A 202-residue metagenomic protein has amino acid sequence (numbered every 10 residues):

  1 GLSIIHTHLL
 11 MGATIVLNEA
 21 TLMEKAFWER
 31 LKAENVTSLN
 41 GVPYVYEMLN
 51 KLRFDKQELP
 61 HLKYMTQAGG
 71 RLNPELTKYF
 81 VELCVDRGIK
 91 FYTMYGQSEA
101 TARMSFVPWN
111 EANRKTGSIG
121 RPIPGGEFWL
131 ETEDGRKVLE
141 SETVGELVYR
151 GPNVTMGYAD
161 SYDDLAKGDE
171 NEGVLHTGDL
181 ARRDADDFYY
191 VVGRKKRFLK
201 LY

Functional and structural regions predicted by a protein language model:
G1-S38, L52, I123-G125: Conserved AMP-binding/adenylation subdomain of ANL enzymes
G12, G69, G96, G120 (+2 more regions): Conserved G/P- and acidic residue-centered "switch" motifs that form tight phosphate/ATP-binding loops in soluble
A13, A33-G41, N50-R114, E127 (+1 more regions): Gly/Ser/Thr-rich phosphate-binding loop
T21, P43-Y44, G70, P74 (+1 more regions): Alpha-helix N-cap/helix-start capping motif
F27, D55, N171: Acidic, amphipathic alpha-helical patches
R71, V107, N113-D160: Adenylate-forming AMP-binding core of the ANL superfamily, especially NRPS adenylation
K137-E142, E146-Y202: Conserved ATP-binding/catalytic segment of the ANL
